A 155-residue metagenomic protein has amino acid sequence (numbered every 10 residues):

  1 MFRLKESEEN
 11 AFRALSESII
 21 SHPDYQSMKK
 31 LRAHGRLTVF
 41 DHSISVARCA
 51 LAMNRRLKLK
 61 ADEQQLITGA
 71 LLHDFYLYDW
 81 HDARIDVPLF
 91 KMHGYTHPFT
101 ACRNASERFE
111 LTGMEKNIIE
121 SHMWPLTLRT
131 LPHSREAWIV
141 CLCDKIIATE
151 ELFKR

Functional and structural regions predicted by a protein language model:
M1-R155: Metal-dependent phosphohydrolase cores
